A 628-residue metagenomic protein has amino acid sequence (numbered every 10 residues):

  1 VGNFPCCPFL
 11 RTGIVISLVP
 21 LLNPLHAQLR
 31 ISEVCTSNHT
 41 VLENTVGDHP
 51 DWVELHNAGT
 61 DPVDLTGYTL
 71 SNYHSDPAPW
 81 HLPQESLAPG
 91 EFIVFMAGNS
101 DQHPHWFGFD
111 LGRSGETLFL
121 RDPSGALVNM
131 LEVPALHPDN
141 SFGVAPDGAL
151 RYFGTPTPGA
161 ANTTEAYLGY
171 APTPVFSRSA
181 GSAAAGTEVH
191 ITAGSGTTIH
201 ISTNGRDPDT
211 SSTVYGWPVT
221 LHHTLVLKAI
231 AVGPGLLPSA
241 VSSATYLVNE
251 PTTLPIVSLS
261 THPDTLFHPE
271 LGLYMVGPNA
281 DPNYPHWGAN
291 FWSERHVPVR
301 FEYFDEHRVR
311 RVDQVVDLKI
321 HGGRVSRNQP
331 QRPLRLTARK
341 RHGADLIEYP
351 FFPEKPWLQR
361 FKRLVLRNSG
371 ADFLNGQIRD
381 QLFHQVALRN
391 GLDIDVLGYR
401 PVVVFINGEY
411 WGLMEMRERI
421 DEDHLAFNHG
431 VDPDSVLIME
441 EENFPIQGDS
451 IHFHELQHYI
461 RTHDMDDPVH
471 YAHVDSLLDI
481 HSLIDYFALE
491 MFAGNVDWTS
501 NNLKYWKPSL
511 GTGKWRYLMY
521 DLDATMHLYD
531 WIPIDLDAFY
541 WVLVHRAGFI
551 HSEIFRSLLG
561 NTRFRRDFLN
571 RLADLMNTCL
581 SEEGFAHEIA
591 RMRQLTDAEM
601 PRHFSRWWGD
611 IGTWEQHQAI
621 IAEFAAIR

Functional and structural regions predicted by a protein language model:
C6-C7: Cysteine-centered motifs
R11-L21: Bacterial N-terminal signal peptides
A27-F153: Activation on beta-sandwich/Ig-like modules and their edge loops
R30, E85-P89, F95, L136-D317: Short, compositionally stereotyped local motifs that mark structural "simplifiers"
I31, V53, G90, L118-L120 (+10 more regions): Residue-level detector of buried hydrophobic side-chain packing in well-ordered secondary-structure elements
M130, G159, P255-D281, P285-E294 (+11 more regions): Middle-to-C-terminal accessory/interaction subdomains
P330-T337, A344-Q381, Y459-L477: Short, conserved helix/loop micro-motifs enriched in His/Cys and acidic residues
